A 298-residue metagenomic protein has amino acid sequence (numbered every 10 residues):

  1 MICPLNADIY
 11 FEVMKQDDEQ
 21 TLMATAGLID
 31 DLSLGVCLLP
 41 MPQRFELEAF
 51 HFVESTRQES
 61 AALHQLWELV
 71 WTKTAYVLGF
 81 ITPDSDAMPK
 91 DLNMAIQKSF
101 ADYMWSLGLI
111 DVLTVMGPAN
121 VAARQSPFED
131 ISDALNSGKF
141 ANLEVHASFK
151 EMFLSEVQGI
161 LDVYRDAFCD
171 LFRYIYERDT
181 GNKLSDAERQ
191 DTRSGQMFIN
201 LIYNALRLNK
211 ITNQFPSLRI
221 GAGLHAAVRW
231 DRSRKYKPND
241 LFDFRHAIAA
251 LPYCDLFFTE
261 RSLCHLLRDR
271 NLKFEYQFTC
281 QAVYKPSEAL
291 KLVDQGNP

Functional and structural regions predicted by a protein language model:
M1-K15, A24, S148-R165, F257-F258 (+2 more regions): Charged/polar interaction segments and conserved charged motifs
M1-T72, Q281-P298: Extended charged low-complexity segments that act as oligomerization/scaffolding linkers
M14-D17, I175, D179, A250-C254: Generic structural signal for hydrophobic core residues of well-folded globular domains
E19-T21, E48, D191-S194, E260: General structural signal for secondary-structure boundaries
G35-A187: Non-catalytic, alpha-helical, charged scaffold/linker segments that couple or flank catalytic or architectural cores
M152-F244: Long, positively charged binding patches that form subdomain-scale interaction surfaces for polyanionic ligands
N213-P298: Long, positively charged, glycine-interspersed low-complexity recognition regions
